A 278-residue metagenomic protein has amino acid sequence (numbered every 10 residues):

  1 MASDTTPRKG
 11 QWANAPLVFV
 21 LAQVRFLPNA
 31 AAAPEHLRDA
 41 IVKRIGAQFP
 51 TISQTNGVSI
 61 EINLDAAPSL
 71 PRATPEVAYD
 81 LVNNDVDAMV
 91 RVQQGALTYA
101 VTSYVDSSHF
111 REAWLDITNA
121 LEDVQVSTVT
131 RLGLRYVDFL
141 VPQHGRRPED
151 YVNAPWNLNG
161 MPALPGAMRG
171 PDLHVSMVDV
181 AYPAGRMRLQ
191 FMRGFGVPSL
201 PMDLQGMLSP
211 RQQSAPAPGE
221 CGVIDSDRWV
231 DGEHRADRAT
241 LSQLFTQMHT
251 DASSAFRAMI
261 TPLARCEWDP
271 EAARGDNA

Functional and structural regions predicted by a protein language model:
M1-V92, T98, T240, E271-A278: N-terminal low-complexity, intrinsically disordered segments
P7-K9, E76-V82, M89, R131-S214: Aromatic/basic-lined ligand-recognition segments that form π-stacking hydrophobic pockets flanked by Lys/Arg to engage
P16-Q23, A88-S103, V129-V137, G219-D231: Glycine-rich, often proline-containing surface loops adjacent to acidic residues and nearby aromatics that form
A33, L37, D106-A113, I117 (+2 more regions): Short amphipathic alpha-helical segments
R44, Q48, A113-V124, D251 (+1 more regions): Conserved short hydrophobic interaction patches
T51-D65, D123-D138, A167-D172, S254-A278: Short glycine-rich, low-complexity/disordered patches
D85-S127: Hydrophobic alpha-helical segments and helix pairs
A217, G222-A278: C-terminal structured interaction module
